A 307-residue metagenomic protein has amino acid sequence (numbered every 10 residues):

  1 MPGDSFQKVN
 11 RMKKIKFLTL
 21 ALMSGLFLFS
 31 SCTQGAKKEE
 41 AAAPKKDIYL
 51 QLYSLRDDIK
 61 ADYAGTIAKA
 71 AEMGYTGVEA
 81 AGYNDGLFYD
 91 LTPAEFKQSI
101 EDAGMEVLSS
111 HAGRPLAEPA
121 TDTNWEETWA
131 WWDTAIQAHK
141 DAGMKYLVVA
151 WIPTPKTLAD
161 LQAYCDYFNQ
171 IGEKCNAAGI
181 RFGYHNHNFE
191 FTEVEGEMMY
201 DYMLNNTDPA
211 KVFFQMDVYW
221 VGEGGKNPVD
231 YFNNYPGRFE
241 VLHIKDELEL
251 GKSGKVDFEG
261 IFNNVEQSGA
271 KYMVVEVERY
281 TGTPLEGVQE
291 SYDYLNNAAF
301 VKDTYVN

Functional and structural regions predicted by a protein language model:
M1-A43: Bacterial Sec-dependent N-terminal signal peptides
K14, C32-S54, I59-M73, E195-M216 (+1 more regions): Histidine-acidic metal/acid-base catalytic patches
T19-L20, T33-K145, D293, N297-N307: N-terminal pre-domain/capping segments
L55-A61, A81-T92, R114-W129, P153-Q162 (+4 more regions): Acidic-and-aromatic substrate-binding clefts and catalytic sites of carbohydrate-active enzymes
T66, F96, A135, Y164-Y167 (+4 more regions): Alpha-helical packing segments of well-folded alpha/beta enzyme cores
M105, M144-K145, I180, S268-K271: A short helix->loop->beta-strand "cap" motif at the edges of active sites that frequently abuts
E118-F213, L285: Active-site acidic/histidine proton-transfer and metal-coordination neighborhood in alpha/beta enzyme cores
